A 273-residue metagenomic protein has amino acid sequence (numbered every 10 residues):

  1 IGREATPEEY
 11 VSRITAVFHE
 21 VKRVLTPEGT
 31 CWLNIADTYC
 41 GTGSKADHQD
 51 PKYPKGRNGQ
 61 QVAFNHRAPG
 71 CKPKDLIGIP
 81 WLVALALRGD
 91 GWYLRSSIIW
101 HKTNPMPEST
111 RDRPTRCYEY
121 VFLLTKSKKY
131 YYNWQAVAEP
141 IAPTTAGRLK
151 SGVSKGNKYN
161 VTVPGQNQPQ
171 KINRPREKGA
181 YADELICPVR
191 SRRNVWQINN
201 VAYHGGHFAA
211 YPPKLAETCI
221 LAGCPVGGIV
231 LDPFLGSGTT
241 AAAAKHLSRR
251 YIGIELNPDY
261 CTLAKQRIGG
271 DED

Functional and structural regions predicted by a protein language model:
I1-D271: Core catalytic lobe of class I
